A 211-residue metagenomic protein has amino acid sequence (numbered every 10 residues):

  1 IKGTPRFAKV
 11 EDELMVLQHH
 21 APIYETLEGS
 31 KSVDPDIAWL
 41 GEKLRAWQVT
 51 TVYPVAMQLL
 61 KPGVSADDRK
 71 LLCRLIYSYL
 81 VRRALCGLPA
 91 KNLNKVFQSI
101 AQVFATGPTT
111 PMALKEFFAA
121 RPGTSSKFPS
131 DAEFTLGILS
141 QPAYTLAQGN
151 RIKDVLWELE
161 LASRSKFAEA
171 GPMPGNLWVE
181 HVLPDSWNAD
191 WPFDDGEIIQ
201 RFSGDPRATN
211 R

Functional and structural regions predicted by a protein language model:
I1-E158: A cross-family structural signal marking well-folded subdomains
K2, R6-F7, L44-W47, F167-P174 (+1 more regions): A general structural signal for short secondary-structure junctions and capping/turn motifs
L59, L88, N92, A168 (+1 more regions): Generic alpha-helix signal with a bias toward terminal, lower-confidence helices and secondary-structure junctions
L60, L80, S163, L183-W191: Alpha-helix capping/termination and helix-coil
D154-N176: Short cysteine-rich loop/turn motifs with clustered Cys
A170-R211: Histidine-centered nuclease catalytic patch
